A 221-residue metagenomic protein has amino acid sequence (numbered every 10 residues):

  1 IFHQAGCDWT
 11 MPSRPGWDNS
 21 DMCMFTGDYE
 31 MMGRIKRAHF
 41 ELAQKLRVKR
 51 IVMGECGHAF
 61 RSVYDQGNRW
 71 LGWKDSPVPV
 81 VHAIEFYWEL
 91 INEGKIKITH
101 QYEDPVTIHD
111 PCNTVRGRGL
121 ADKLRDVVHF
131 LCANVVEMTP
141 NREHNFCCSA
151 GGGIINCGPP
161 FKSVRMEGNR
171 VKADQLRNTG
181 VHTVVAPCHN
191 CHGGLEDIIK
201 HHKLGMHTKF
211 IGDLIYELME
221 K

Functional and structural regions predicted by a protein language model:
I1-K221: Iron-sulfur cluster-binding electron-transfer modules in prokaryotic oxidoreductases
